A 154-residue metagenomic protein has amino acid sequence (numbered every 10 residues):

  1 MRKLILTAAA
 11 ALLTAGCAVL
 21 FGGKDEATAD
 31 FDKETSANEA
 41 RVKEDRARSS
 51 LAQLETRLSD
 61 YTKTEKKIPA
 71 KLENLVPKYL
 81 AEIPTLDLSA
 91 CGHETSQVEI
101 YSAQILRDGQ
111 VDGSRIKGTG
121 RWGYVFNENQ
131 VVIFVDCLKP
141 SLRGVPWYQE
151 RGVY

Functional and structural regions predicted by a protein language model:
M1-L4: Positively charged n-region of N-terminal signal peptides that target proteins for export
T7-A15: Bacterial N-terminal signal peptides
A18-F21: Bacterial signal peptide processing site
D25-F31: A general sequence property marking short-to-moderate contiguous segments in secreted/outer-membrane adhesion
F31, S36-A37, T56-Q130, V153-Y154: Extracellular/periplasmic head regions of type IV pilus-like filament subunits
A40-L51, I68: Membrane-proximal amphipathic alpha-helices that sit immediately adjacent to an N-terminal transmembrane/signal-anchor
V131-V135: Short hydrophobic-aromatic micro-motifs
C137-Y154: Short, low-complexity, Pro/Ser/Thr/Gly-rich segments in the mature regions of secreted, periplasmic
